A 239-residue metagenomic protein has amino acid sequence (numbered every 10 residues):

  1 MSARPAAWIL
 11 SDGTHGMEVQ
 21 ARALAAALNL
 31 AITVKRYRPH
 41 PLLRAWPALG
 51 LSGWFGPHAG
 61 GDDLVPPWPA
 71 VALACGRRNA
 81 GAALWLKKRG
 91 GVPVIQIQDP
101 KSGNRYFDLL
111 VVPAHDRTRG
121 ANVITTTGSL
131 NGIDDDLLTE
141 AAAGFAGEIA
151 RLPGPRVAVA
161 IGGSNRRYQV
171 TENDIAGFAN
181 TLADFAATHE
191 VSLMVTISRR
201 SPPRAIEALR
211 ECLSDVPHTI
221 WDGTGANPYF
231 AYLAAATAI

Functional and structural regions predicted by a protein language model:
S2-W8: Extreme N-terminal starter segment of soluble prokaryotic enzymes
A6, A70-V71, P93, L109 (+3 more regions): Structural motif
I9-A31, K35-T125, L130-N131: Active-site and donor-binding regions of nucleotide-sugar-utilizing enzymes
L10, I97, A160-G162, T196: Short hydrophobic segments within beta-strands
D12-T14, N227-I239: A donor-sugar binding/catalytic signature common to diverse glycosyltransferases and related nucleotide-sugar
N104-T171: A nucleotide-sugar donor-handling region in carbohydrate enzymes
G154-P155, S164-P202: Conserved catalytic-core segment of nucleotide-activated headgroup transferases in glycan assembly
E190-G225: Catalytic donor nucleotide-activated moiety binding site of glycosyltransferases and closely related
